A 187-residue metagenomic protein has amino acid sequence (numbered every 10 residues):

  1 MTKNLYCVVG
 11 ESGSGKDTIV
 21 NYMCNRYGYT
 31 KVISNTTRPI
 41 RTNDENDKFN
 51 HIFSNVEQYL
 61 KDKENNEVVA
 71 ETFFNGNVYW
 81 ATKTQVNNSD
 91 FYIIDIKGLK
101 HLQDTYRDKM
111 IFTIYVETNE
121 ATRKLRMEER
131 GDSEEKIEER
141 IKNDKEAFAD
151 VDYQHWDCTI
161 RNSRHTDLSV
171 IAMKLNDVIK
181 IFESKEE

Functional and structural regions predicted by a protein language model:
V8: Hydrophobic anchor at the beta1->P-loop junction of P-loop NTPases
E11: P-loop (Walker A) phosphate-binding loop of NTP-binding proteins
S14: ATP-binding Walker
D17: Walker A/P-loop
T36-K97: ATP-dependent small-molecule kinase phosphotransfer cores that center on conserved nucleotide phosphate-binding segments
F91-D95, Y106-E128: Conserved phosphate-donor/acceptor-positioning beta-strand/loop module used by diverse small-molecule
D132-E186: Small-molecule kinase domains that catalyze NTP-dependent phosphoryl transfer to phosphate-bearing small molecules
